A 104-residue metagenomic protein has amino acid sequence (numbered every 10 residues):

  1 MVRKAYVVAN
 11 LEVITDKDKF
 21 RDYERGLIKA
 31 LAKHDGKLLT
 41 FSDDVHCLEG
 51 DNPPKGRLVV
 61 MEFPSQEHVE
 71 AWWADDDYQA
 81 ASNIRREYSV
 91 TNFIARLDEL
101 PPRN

Functional and structural regions predicted by a protein language model:
M1-R57, F63-A74, D98-N104: Short S/T/G/P-rich N-terminal loop/turn motif that feeds into the first structured element of a domain
K37-L39, A81-S82, F93-R96: A short linear hydrophobic-aromatic micro-motif
E70, D77-Y88: C-terminal structural segments of small proteins and small subunits
R85-N104: C-terminal end-helix/capping segment
